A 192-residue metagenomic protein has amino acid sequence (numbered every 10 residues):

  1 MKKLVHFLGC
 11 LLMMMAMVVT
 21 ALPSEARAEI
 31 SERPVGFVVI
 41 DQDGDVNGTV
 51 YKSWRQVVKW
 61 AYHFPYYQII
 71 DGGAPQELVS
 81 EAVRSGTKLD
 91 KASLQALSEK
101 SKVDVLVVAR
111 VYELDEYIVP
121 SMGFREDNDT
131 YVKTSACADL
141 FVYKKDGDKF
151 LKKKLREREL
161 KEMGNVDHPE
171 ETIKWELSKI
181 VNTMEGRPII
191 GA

Functional and structural regions predicted by a protein language model:
M1-L4: Positively charged n-region of N-terminal signal peptides that target proteins for export
G9-T20: Bacterial N-terminal signal peptides
A21-E77, L155-R156, M184-A192: A structural "domain/chain start" motif
V39-G48, S80-S85, E162-D167: Second-shell loop/turn segments in exported
I40-D43, Y67, A74, V111-L114 (+2 more regions): Solvent-exposed coil/turn segments that connect beta secondary-structure elements in extracytoplasmic/periplasmic
Q68-A96: Surface-exposed acidic loop/strand-edge motifs in secreted or periplasmic proteins that form small linear binding
T87-D146: Surface-exposed short loop/turn segments
N128-G191: Short secondary-structure boundary motifs at beta->alpha junctions and helix caps
